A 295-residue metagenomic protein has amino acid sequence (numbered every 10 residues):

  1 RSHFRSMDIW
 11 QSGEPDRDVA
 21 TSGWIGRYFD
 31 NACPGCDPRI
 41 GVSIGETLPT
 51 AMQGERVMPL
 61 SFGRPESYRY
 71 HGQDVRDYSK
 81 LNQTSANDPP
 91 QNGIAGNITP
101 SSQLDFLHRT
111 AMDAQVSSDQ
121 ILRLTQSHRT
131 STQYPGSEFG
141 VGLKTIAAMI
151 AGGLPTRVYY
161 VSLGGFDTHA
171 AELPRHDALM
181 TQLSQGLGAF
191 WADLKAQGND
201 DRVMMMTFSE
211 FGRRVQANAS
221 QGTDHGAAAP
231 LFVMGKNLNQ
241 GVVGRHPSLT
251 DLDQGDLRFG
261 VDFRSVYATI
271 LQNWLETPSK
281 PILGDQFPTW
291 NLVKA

Functional and structural regions predicted by a protein language model:
R1-Q197, Q216, P230-A295: Feature for exported/extracytoplasmic and membrane-associated proteins, marking the mature portion
D200: Conserved H-loop
V203-F211: Acidic/histidine-rich, metal-coordinating catalytic segments
R213-S220: Basic/polar, cationic surfaces and motifs that engage anionic cell-wall and phosphate/carboxylate ligands
Q221-G222, V261: Short Gly/Pro-enriched turn/cap motifs at secondary-structure boundaries
H225-G226: Phosphate-handling catalytic cores of nucleic-acid transaction enzymes
